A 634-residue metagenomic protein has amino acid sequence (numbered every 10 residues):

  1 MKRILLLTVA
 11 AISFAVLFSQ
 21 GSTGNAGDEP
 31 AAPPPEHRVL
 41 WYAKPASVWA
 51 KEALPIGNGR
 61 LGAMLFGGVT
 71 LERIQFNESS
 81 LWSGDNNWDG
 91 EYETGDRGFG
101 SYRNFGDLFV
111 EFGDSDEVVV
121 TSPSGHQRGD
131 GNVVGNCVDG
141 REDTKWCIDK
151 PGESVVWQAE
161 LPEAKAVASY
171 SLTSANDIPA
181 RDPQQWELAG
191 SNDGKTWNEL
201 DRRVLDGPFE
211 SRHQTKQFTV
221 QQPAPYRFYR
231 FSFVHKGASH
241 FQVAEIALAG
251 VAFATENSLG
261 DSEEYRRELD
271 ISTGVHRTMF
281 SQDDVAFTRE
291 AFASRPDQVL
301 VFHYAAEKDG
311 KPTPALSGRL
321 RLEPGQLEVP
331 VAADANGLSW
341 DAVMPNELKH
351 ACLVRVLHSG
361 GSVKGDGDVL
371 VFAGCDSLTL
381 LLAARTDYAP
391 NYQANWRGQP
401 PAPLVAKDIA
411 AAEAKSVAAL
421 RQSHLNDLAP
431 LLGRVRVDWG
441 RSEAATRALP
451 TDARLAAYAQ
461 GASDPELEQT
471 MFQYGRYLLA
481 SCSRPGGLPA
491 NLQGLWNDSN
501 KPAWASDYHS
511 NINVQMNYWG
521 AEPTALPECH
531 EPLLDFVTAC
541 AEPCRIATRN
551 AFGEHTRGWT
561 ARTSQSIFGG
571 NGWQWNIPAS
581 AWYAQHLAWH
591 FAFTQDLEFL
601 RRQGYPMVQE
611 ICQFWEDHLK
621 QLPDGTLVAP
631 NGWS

Functional and structural regions predicted by a protein language model:
M1-T8: Bacterial N-terminal signal peptides that target proteins for export
T8-L17: Bacterial N-terminal signal peptides
S19-A26: Boundary at the C-terminal end of the N-terminal hydrophobic targeting segment
G27-S115, F253-G572, A584-F591, L597-R601 (+3 more regions): Aromatic-residue-lined binding/catalytic grooves and analogous aromatic/hydrophobic interfacial grooves in multimeric
D114-V204, R212-S258: Aromatic, loop-rich ligand-recognition surfaces of beta-strand-rich domains
D149, D507-Y508, I577-P578: Short helix-capping and inter-helix turn/linker motifs at the boundaries of alpha-helical repeat units
P630-S634: C-terminal, helix-dominated tail/subdomain
